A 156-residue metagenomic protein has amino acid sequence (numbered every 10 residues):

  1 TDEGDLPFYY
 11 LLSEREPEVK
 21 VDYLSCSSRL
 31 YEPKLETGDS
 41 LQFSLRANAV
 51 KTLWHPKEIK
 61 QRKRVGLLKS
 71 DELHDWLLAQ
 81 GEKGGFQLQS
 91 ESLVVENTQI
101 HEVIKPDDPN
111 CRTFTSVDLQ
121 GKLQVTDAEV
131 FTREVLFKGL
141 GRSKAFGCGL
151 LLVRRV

Functional and structural regions predicted by a protein language model:
T1-V156: RNA-interacting cores
